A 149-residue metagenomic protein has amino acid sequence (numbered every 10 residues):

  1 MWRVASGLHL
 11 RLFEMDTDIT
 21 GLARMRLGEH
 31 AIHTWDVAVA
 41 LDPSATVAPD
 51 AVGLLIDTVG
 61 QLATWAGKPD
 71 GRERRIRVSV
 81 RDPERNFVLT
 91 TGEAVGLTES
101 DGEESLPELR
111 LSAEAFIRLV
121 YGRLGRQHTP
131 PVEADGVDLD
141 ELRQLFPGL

Functional and structural regions predicted by a protein language model:
M1-S6, G21-R26, R72-R85, P107: Acidic/histidine-rich alpha-helical segments that form the ligand environment of transition-metal centers
M1-S6, L10, L139-Q144: Short intrinsically disordered, low-complexity coil segments enriched in acidic
W2-L8, S44-V47, P69: Short, structured loop/turn "capping" segments at alpha-beta junctions
A5-E14, V95-T98: Conserved catalytic-core motifs characterized by acidic clusters
F13-G67, F116: Short, contiguous alpha-helical
A40-I56, R75, H128-E141: Short alpha-helical "patches" and their helix-cap loops
T64-S100: Electrostatically charged, flexible surface regions
G102-L149: C-terminal interaction segments
